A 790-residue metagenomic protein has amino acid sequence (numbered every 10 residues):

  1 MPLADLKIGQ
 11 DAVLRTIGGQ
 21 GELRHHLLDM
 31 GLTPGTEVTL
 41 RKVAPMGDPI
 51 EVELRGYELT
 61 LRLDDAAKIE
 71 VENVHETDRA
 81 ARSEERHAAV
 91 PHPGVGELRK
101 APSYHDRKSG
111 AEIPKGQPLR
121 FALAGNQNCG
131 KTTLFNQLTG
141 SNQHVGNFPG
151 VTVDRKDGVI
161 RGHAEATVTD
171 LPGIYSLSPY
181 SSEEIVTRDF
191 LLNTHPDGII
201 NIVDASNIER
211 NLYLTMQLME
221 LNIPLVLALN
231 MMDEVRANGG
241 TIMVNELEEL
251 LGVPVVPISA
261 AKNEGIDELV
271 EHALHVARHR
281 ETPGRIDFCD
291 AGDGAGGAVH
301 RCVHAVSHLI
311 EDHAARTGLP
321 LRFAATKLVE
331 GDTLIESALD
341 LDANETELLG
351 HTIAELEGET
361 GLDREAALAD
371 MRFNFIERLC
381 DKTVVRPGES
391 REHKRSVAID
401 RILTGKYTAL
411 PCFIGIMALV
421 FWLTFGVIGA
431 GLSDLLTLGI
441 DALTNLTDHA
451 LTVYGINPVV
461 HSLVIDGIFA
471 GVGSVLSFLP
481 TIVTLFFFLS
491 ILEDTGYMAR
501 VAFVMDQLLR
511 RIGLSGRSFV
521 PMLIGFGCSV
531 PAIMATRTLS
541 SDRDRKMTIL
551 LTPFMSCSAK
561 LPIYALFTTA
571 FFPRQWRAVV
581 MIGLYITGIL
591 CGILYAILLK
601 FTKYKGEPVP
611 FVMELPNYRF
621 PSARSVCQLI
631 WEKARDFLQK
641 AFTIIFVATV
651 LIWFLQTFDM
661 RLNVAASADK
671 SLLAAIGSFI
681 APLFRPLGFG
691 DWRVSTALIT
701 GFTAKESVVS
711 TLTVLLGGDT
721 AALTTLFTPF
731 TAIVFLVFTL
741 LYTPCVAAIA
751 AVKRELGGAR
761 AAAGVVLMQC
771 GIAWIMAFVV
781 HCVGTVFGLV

Functional and structural regions predicted by a protein language model:
M1-S83: Compact, glycine-rich, soluble single-domain proteins
G94-S176, T194: Conserved G1/Walker A P-loop phosphate-binding module
H163, R188-V255, I563, A570: Conserved C-terminal guanine-recognition region of P-loop GTPase G domains, centered on the G4
V226, R236-P387: Alpha-helical transmembrane helix bundles of large polytopic membrane transport and channel proteins
E359, A366-D370, R386, V427-I468 (+5 more regions): Extended, low-charge hydrophobic alpha-helical regions
I402-F503: Core alpha-helical transmembrane segments of integral membrane proteins
A442-L446, A499-S529, K605-L629, L673-A675: Juxtamembrane inter-helical linkers in multi-pass membrane proteins
I524, T536-D544, T548, T552-N617 (+1 more regions): Juxtamembrane and boundary regions of transmembrane helices in multi-pass small-molecule transporters and channels
